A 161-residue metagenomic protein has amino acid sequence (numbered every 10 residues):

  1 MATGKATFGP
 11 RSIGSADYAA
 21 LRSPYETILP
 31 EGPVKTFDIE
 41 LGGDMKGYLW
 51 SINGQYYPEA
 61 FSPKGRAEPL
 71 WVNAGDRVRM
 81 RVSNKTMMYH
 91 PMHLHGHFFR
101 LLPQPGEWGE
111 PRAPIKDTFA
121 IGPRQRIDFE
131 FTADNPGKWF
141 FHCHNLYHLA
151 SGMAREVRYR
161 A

Functional and structural regions predicted by a protein language model:
M1-R79, S83-Y89, D134-K138, H142-A161: Extended terminal and domain-junction accessory segments
L29, E59-N73, G96-P136: Extracytoplasmic beta-sandwich strand-turn segments characteristic of Greek-key/jelly-roll folds
P91-H93: Beta-strand signatures of extracellular beta-sandwich domains
